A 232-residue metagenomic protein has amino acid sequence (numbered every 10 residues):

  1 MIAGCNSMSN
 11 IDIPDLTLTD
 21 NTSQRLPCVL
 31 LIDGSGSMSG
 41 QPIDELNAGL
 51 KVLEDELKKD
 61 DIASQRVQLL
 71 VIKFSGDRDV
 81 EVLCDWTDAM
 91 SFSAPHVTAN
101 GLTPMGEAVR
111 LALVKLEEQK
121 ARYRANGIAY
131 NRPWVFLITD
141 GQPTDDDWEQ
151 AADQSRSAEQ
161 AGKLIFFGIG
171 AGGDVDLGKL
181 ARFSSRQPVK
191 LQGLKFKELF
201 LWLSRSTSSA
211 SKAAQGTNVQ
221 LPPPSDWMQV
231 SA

Functional and structural regions predicted by a protein language model:
M1-A232: Acidic, low-complexity intrinsically disordered regions
